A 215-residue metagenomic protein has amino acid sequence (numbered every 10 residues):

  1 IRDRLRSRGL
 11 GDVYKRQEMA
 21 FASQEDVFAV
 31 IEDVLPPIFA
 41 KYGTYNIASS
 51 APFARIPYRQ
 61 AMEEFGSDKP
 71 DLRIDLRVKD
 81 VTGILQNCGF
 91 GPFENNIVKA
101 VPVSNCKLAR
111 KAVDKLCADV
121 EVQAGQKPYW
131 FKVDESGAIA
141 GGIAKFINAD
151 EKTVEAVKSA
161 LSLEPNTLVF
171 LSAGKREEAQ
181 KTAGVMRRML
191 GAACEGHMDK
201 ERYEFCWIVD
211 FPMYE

Functional and structural regions predicted by a protein language model:
I1-Y14: Single conserved hydrophobic/aromatic residue that forms the stacking wall/gate of nucleotide- or nucleobase-binding
R6, V27, I31, A112 (+1 more regions): Hydrophobic (often cysteine-bearing) scaffold residues that line and stabilize catalytic clefts of nucleotide/cofactor
L10-G11, Q24, A54, E201: A broadly tuned, weak detector of single residues within folded domains
D12, V30, C88-F90: Short hydrophobic/aromatic-rich motifs at helix boundaries and adjacent loops
D12-D26: Short His/Asp/Glu-rich catalytic/ion-coordination signatures at enzyme active sites or charged loops
A22-Y45: Extended, well-ordered alpha-helical scaffold/bundle regions in very large, multi-domain proteins
P37-E215: Metal-assisted phosphate- and nucleotidyl-transfer catalytic regions
